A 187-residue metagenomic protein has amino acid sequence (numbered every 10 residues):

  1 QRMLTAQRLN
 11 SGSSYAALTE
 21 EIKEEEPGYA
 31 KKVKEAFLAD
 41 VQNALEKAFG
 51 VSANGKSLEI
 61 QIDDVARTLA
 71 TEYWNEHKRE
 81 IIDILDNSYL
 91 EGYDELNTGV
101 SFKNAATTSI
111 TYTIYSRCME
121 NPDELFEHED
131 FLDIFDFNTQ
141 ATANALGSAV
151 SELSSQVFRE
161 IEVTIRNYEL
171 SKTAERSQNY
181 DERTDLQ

Functional and structural regions predicted by a protein language model:
Q1-Q187: N-terminal accessory/interface modules of nucleic-acid-binding and processing proteins
